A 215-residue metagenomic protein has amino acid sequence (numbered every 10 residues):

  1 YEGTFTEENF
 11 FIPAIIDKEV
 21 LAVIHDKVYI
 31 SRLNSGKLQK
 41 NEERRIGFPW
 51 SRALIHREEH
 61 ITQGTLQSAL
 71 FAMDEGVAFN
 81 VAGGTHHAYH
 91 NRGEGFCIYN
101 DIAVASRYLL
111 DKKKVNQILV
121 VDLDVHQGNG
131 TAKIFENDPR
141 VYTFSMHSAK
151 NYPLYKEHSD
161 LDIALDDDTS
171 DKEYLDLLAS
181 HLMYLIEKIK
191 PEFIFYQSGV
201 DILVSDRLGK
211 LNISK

Functional and structural regions predicted by a protein language model:
Y1-K215: HDAC/HDAC-like amidohydrolase catalytic core signature
